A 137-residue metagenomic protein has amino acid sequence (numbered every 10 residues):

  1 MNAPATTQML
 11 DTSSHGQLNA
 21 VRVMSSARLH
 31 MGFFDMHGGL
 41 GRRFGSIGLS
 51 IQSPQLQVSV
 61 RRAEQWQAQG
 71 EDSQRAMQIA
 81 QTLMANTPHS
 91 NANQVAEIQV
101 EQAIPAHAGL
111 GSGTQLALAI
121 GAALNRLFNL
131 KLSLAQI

Functional and structural regions predicted by a protein language model:
N2-L110, A122-L132: ATP-binding N-lobe of GHMP and related small-molecule kinases
Q115-A123: Short amphipathic alpha-helical face segments that pack within enzyme cores and frequently flank/anchor catalytic
S133-I137: Beta-strand segments within the central parallel beta-sheet cores of soluble alpha/beta enzyme folds
